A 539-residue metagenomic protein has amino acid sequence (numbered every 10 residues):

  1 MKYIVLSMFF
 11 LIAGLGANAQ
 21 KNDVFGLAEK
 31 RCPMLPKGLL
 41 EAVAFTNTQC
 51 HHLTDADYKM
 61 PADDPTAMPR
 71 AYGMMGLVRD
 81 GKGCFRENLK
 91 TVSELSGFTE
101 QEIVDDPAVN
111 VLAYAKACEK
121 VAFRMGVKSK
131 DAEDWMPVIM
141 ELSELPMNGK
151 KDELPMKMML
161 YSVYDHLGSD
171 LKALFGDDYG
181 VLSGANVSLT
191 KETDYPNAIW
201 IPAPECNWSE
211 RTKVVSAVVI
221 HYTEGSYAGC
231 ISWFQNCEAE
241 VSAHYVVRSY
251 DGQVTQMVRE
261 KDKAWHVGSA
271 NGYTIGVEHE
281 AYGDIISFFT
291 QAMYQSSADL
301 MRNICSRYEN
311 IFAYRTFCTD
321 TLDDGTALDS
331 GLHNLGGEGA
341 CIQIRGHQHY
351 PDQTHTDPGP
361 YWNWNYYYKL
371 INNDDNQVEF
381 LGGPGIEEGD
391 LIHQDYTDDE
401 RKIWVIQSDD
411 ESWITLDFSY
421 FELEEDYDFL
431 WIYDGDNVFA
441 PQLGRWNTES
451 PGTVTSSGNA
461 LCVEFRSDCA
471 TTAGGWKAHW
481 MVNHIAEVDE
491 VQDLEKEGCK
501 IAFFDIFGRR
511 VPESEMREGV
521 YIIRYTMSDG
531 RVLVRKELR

Functional and structural regions predicted by a protein language model:
M1-I12, N18, A486-R539: C-terminal outer-membrane/trafficking sorting elements
K21-H166: Catalytic glycan-binding domains that act on GlcNAc-containing polysaccharides
M34-P36, A67-R70, E133, S209-V214 (+6 more regions): Extracellular/periplasmic catalytic domains that process cell-envelope and extracellular macromolecules
A42-A44, G76, A217-Y222, S242-R248 (+4 more regions): Structural recognition of the beta-strand scaffold that forms the well-ordered cores of secreted hydrolase catalytic
T46-H51, D80-C84, K120-R124, L145-M147 (+7 more regions): Solvent-exposed loop/turn segments at secondary-structure junctions within structured extracellular/periplasmic domains
M158-P202, N207, R211-T212, I286-E379: Basic/polar, cationic surfaces and motifs that engage anionic cell-wall and phosphate/carboxylate ligands
G180-G268, Q377: N-terminal catalytic cores of peptidoglycan-degrading enzymes
V378-A486: Domain-level representation of secreted and single-pass membrane ectodomains enriched in extracellular protease systems
